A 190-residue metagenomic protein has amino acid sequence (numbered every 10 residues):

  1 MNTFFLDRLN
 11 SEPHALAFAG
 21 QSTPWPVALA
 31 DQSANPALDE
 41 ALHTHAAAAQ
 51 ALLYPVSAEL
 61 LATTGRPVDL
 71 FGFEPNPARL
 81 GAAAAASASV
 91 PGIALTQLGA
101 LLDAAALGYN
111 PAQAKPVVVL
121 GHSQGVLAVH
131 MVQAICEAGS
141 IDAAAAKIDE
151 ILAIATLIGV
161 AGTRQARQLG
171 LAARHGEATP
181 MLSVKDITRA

Functional and structural regions predicted by a protein language model:
M1-F4, L182-V184: N-terminal functional modules and adjacent low-complexity/disordered segments of proteins
N2-L120: Helix-rich "cap/lid" substructures immediately adjacent to catalytic or cofactor-binding pockets
A28, M131-Q133: Short, function-defining helix-loop hinge/capping sites that tune catalysis or transport
L98, H130-M131: Short, hydrophobic alpha-helix immediately C-terminal to the catalytic nucleophile
L102, S123, R164-Q168: Short secondary-structure transition/capping segments
V117-G125, V129: Gly/Ala-rich beta-loop-alpha elbow adjacent to hydrolase catalytic centers
Q133-A190: Alpha/beta catalytic cores of group-transfer enzymes, especially the acyltransferase/condensing modules of polyketide
